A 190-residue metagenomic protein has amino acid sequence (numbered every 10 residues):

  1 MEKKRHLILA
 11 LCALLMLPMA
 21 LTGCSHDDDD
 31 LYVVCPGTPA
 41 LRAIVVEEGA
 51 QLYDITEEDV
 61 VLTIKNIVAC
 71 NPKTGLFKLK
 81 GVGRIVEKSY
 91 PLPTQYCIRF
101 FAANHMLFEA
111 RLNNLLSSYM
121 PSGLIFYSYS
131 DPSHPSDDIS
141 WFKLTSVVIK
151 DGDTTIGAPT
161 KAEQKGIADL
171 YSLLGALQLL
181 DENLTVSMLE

Functional and structural regions predicted by a protein language model:
M1-L11: Bacterial N-terminal signal peptides that target proteins for export
M19-G23: C-terminal motif of bacterial Sec signal peptides marking the signal peptidase cleavage site
D27-E190: A structural signal for conserved, well-ordered secondary-structure elements that form binding/interaction cores
